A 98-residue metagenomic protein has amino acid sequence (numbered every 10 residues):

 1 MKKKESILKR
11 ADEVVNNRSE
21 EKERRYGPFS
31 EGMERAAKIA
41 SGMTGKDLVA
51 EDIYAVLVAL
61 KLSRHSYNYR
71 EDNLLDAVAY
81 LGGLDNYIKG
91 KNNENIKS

Functional and structural regions predicted by a protein language model:
M1-S98: Intrinsically disordered, low-complexity regulatory regions that flank transcription factor DNA-binding cores
